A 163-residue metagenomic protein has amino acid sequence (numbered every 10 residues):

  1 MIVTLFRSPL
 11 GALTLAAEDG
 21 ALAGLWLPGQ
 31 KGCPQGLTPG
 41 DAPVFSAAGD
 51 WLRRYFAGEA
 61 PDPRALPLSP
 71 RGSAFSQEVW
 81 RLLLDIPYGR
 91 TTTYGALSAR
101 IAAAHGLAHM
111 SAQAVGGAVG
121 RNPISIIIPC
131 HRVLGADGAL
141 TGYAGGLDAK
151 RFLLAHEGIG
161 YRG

Functional and structural regions predicted by a protein language model:
M1-G106, M110, E157-G163: Basic nucleic-acid-binding alpha-helical/helix-turn surface characteristic of O6-alkylguanine DNA
D50, Q113, R151: Active-site phosphate/pyrophosphate- and oxyanion-stabilizing loops and adjacent acidic/basic residues in soluble
L83, M110-N122: Major-groove recognition helix of helix-turn-helix-like DNA-binding domains
L107-Q113, L140, A144-G145: Flexible, gly/pro- and Lys/Arg-enriched active-site loops
S125-I127: Extracellular LysM carbohydrate-binding repeats and other cell-envelope/extracellular binding modules
C130: Short cysteine clusters
V133: Catalytic nucleophile loop of clan PA
A136-G163: …primarily DNA-binding HTH/wHTH and HhH modules…
